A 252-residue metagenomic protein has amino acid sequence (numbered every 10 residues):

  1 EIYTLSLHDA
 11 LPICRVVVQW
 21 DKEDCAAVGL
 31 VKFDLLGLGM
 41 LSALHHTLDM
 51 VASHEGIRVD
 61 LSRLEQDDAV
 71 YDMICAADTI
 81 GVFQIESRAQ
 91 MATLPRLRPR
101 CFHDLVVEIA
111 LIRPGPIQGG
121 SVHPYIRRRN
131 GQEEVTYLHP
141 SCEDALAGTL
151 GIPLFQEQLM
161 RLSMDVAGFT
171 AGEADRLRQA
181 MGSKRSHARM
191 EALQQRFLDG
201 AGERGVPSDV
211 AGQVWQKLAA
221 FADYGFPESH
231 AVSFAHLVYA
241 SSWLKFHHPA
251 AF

Functional and structural regions predicted by a protein language model:
E1-L5: Short, exposed "boundary/linker" segments that immediately precede the start of a downstream structural module
S6, A10-F252: Noncatalytic, beta-rich nucleic-acid-contacting surfaces in large DNA/RNA-processing enzymes
